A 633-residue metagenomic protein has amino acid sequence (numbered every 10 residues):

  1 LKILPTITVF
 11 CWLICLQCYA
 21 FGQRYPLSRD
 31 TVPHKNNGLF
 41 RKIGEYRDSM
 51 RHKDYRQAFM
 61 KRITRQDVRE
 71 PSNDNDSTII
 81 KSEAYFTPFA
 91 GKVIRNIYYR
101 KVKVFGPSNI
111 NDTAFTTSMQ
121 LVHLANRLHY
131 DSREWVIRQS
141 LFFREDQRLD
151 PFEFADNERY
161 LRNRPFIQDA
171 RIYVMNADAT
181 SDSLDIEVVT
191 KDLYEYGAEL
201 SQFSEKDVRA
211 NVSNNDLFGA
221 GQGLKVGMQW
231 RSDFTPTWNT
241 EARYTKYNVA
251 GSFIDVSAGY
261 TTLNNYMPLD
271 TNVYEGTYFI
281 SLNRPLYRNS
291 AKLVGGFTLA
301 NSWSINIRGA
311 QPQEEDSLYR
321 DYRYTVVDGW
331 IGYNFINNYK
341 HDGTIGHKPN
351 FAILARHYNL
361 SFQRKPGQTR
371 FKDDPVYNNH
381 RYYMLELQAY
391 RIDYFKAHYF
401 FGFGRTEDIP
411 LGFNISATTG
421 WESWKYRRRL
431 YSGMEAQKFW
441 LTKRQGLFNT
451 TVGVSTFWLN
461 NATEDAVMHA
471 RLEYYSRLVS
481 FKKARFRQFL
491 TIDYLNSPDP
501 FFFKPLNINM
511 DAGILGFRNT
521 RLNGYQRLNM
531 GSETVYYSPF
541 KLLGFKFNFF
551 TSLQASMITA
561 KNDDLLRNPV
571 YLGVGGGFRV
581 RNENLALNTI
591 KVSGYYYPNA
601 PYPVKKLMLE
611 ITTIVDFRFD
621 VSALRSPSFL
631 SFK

Functional and structural regions predicted by a protein language model:
L1-T8: Bacterial N-terminal signal peptides that target proteins for export
C15-Q17: N-terminal signal peptide c-region/cleavage motif recognized by signal peptidases
A20-T463, Y474-K633: Immediate N-terminus of the mature polypeptide
V467-M468: Amphipathic hydrophobic-ligand
